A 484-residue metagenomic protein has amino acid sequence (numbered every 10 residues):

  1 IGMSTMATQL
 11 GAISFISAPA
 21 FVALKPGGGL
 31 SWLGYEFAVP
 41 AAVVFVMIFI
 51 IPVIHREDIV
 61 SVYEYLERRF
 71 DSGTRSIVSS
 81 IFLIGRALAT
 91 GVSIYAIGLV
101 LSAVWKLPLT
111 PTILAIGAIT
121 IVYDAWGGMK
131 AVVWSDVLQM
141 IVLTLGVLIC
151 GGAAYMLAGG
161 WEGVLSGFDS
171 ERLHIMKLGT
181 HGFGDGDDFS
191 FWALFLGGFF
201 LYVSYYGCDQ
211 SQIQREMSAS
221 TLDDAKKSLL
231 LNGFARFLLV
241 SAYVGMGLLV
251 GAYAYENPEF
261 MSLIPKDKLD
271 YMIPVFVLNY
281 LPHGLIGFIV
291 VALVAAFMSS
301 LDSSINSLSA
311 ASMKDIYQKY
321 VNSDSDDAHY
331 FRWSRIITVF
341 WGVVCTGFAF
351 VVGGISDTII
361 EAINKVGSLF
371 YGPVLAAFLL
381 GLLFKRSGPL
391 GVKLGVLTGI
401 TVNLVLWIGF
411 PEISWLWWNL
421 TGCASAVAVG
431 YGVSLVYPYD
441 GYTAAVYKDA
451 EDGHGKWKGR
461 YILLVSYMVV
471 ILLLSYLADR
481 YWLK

Functional and structural regions predicted by a protein language model:
I1-K484: Membrane-embedded helix-loop-helix hairpins and adjacent transmembrane boundary segments in multi-pass transporters
